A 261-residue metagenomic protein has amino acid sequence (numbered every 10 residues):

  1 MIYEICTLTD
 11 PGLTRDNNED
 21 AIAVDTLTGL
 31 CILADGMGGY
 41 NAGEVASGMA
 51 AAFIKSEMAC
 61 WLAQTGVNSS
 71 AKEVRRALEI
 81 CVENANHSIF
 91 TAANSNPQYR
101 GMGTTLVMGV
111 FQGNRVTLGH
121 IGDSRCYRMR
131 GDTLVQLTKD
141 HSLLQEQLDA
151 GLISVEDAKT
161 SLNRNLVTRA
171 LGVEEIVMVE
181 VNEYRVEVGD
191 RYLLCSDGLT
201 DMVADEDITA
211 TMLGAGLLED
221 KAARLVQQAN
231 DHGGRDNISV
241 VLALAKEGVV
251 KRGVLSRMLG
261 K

Functional and structural regions predicted by a protein language model:
M1-K261: PP2C/PPM-type serine/threonine phosphatase catalytic domain
